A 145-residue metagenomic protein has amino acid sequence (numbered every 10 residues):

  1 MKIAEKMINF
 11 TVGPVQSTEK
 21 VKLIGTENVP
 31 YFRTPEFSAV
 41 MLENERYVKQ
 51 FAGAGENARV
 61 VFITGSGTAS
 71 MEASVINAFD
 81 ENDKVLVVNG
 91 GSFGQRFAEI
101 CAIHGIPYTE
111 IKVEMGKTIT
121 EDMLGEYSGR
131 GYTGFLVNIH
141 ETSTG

Functional and structural regions predicted by a protein language model:
M1-P35: N-terminal "arm"/small-domain region of PLP-dependent enzymes with the aminotransferase-like
G25-A73, S92, R96-A102: Conserved N-terminal alpha-helix of the aminotransferase class I/II PLP-enzyme fold
V60, V85, Y108-T109: Hydrophobic anchor at the start of a short beta-strand that flanks the dinucleotide cofactor-binding loop
I76-E81, I103: Alpha-helix C-terminal capping segments
F79-Q95: Conserved PLP-anchoring active-site segment centered on the Schiff-base-forming lysine
R96-T109, E114, D122-G125: Active-site-proximal loop->helix
I119-G145: Active-site phosphate-binding strand-loop segment of PLP-dependent enzymes
